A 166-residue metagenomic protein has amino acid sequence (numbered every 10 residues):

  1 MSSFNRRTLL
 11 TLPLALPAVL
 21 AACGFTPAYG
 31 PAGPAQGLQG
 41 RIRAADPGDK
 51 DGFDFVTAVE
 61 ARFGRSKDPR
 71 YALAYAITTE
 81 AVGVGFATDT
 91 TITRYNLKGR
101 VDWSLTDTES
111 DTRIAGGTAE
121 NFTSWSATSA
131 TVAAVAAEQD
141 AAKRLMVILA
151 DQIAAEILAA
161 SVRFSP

Functional and structural regions predicted by a protein language model:
S2, A44-D46, D51, A61 (+6 more regions): Acidic, proline/glycine-rich low-complexity intrinsically disordered segments
T8-F25: N-terminal export signals
L20-Q39: Bacterial Sec signal peptide processing site at the extreme N-terminus
G24-A28, K50, F164-S165: Flexible, low-complexity charged segments
G33-F55: Post-signal peptide N-terminal segment of mature Sec-exported envelope proteins
S66-G116, S124-D140, D151: Surface-exposed short loop/turn segments
A136-P166: C-terminal/domain-edge helix-coil "capping" segments
